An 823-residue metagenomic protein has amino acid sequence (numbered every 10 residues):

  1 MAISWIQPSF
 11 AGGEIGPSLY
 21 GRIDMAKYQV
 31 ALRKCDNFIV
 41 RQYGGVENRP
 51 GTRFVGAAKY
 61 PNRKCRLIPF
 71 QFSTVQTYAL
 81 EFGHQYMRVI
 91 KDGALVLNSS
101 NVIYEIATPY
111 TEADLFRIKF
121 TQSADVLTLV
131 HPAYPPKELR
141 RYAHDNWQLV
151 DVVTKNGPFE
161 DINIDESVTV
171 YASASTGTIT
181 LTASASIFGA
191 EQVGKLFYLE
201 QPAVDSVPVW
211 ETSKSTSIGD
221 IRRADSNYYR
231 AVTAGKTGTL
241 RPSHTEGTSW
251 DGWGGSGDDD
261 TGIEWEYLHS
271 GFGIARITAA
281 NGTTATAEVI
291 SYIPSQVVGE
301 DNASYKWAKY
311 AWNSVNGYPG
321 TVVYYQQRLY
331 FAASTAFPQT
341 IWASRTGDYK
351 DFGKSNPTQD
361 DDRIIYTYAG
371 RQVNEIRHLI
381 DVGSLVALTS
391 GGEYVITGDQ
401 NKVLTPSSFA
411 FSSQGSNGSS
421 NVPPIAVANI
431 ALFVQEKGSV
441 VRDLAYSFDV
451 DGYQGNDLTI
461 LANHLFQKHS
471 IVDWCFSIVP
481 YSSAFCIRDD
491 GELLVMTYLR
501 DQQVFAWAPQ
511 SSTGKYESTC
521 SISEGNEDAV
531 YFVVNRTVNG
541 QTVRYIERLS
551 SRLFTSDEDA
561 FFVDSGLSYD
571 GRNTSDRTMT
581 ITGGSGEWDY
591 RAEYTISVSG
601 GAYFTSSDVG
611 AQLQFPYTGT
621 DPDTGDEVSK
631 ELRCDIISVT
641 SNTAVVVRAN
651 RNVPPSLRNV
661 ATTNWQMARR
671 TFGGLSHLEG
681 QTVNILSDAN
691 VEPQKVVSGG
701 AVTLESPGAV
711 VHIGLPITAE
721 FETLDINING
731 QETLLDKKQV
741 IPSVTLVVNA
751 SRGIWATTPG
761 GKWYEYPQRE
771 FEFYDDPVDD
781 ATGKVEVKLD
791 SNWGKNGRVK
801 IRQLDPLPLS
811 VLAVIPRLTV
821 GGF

Functional and structural regions predicted by a protein language model:
M1-N101, E138, Y142-T178, E288-D381 (+8 more regions): N-terminal beta-propeller domains
F82, T108-K137, L329, A387-L388: Elongated alpha-helical scaffolds
R88-I90, V395, G753-P767: Short, surface-exposed beta-strand/strand-loop-strand elements in extracellular ectodomains
V96-L97, N101-E105, R141, N146-R241 (+5 more regions): Autoprocessing Asn-cyclization modules and mimics
P109-K119, L704, E772-R798, R802-P806: Beta-sandwich interaction modules
P294-N313, P654-N729, T733, Q803-V820: Surface-exposed interaction regions enriched in Ser/Thr/Asp/Glu that occur as long low-complexity tracts or repetitive
R328, G370-T578, Q681: Beta-sheet-dominated scaffold domains
Q739-S751: A short beta-strand element within beta-rich, extracytoplasmic domains of secreted/secretory-pathway proteins
